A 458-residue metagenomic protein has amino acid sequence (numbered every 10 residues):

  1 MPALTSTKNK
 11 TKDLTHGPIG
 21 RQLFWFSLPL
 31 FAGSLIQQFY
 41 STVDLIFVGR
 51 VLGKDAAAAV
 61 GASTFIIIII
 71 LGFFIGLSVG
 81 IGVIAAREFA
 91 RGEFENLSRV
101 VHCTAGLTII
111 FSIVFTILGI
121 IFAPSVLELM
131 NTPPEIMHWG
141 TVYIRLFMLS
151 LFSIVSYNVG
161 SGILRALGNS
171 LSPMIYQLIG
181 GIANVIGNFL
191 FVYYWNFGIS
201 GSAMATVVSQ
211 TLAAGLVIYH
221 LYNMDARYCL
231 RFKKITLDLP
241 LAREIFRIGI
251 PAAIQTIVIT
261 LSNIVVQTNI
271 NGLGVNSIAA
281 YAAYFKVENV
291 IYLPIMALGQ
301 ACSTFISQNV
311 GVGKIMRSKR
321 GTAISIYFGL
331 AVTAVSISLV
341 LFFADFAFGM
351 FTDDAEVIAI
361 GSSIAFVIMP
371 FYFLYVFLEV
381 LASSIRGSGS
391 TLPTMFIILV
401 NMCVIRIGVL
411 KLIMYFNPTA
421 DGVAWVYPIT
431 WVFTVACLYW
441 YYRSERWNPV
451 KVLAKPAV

Functional and structural regions predicted by a protein language model:
M1-S27, A85-S150, Y194-I250, I306-F371 (+1 more regions): Short alpha-helical transmembrane segments in multi-pass integral membrane proteins
L14-V51, F65-G80, I84, I109-T116 (+5 more regions): N-terminal transmembrane alpha-helices
W25-D44, L146, Y157, G180 (+5 more regions): Transmembrane helical elements of multi-pass membrane transporters/channels
L30, S34, I46, V83 (+15 more regions): Transmembrane alpha-helix boundary and packing residues in multipass membrane permease domains and related
F39-A57, L127-P134, L190-F197, I257-V290 (+3 more regions): Helix-terminus/linker motif at the lipid-water interface of multi-pass membrane proteins
K54-F65, I144, A203, V275-V290 (+2 more regions): Small-residue hotspots at the loop-to-helix junctions and early N-terminal turns of transmembrane alpha-helices
A57-I117, I154-P173, A280-A344, Y375-I398: Small-residue-rich hydrophobic transmembrane alpha-helices
S78, L146-R165, P173-N184, S202-V217 (+4 more regions): Short runs within selected transmembrane alpha-helices of multi-pass transporters and secretion channels
